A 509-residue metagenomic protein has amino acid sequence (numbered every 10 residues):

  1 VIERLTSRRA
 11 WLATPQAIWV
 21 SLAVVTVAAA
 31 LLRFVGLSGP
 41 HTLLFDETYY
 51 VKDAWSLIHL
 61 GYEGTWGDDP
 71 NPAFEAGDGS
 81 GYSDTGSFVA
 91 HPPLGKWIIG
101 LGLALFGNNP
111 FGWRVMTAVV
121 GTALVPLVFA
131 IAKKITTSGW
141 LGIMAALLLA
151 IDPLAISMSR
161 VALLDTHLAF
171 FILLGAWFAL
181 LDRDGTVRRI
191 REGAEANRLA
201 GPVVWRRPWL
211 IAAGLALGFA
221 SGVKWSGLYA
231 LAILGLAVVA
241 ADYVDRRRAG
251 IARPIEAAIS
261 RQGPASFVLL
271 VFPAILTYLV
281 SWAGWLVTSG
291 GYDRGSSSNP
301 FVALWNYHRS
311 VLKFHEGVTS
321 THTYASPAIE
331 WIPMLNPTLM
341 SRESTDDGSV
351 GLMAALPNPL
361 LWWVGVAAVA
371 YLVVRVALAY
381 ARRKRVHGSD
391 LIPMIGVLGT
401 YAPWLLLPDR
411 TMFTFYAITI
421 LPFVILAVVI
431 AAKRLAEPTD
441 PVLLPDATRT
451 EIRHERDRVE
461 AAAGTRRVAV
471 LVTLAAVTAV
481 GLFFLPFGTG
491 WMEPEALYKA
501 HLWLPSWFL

Functional and structural regions predicted by a protein language model:
V1-L32, R261-A274, D390, A463-L474: Start-transfer (signal-anchor) and selected internal transmembrane alpha helices of multi-pass inner/ER membrane
V24-V25, V128-I151, F170, R189-G193 (+1 more regions): Transmembrane-helix signature of polytopic, membrane-embedded enzymes that assemble or transfer cell-envelope glycans
A29, A145-A150, S157, L217 (+1 more regions): Short helix- or helix-capping micro-motifs that position conserved polar/aromatic residues at function-defining sites
S38-A73, I255-M334, M492-W503: Aromatic-rich transmembrane-lumenal/periplasmic boundary elements in polytopic membrane proteins
L43, T117, S157-H167, V223-S226: Short acidic/glycine- and proline-prone juxtamembrane loop motifs at membrane-interface regions of multi-pass membrane
V115-T136, L174: Transmembrane-helix motifs of polytopic, lipid-linked glycan transferases
K133-G139, G175-W209, V239-A249: Membrane-interface transmembrane helices that cradle and orient dolichyl/undecaprenyl
G201-W209, L217, L236, D242-V244 (+5 more regions): Transmembrane helical bundles and short interhelical boundary loops of multi-pass, membrane-embedded
